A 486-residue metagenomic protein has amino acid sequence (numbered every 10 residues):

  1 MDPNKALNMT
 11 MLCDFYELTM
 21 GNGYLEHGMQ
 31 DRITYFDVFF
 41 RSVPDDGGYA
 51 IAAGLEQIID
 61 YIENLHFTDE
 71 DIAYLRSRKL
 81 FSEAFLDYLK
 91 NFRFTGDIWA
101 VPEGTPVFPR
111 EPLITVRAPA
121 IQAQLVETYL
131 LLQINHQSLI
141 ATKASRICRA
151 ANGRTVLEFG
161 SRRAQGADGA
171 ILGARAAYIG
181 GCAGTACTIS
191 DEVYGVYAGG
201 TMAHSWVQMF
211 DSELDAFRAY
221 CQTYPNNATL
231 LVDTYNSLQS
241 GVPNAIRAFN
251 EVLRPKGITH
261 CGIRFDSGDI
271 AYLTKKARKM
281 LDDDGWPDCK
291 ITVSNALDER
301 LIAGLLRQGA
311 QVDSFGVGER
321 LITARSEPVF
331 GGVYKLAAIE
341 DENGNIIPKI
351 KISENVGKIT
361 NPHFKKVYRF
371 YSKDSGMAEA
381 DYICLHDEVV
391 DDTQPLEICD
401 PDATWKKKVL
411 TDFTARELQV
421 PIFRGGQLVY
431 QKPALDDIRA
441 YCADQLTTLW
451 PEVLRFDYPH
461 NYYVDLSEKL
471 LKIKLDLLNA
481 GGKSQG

Functional and structural regions predicted by a protein language model:
M1-R32, F36, R41, D45-G47 (+2 more regions): Gly/Ser/Thr/Ala-enriched C-terminal appendages of enzymes
M1-T34, S42-P44, L80, L86-T95 (+9 more regions): Buried, small/hydrophobic-residue-enriched core segments of structured protein domains
T34-K90, W99: N-terminal, Lys/Arg-enriched amphipathic/low-complexity engagement segments that precede the first folded domain
A73-Y74, T142-R146, G160, L454-N461: Short coil/turn segments at secondary-structure boundaries
R78-L86, G166, Q394-D402: Short, positively charged
G199, I263, I291, D313-F315: Hydrophobic residues within beta-strands of alpha/beta enzymes
H204, S294, G318: Residue-level "edge-of-site" marker
P287: Metal-assisted phosphate- and nucleotidyl-transfer catalytic regions
